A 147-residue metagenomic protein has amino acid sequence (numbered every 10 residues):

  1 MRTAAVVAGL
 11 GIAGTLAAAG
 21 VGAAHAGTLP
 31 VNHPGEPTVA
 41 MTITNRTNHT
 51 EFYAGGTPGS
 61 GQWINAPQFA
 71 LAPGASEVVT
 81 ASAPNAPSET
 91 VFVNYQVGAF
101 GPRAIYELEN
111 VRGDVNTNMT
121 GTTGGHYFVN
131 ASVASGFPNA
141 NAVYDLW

Functional and structural regions predicted by a protein language model:
R2-L10, G14, G20-W147: Intrinsically disordered, low-complexity segments enriched in small/polar residues
